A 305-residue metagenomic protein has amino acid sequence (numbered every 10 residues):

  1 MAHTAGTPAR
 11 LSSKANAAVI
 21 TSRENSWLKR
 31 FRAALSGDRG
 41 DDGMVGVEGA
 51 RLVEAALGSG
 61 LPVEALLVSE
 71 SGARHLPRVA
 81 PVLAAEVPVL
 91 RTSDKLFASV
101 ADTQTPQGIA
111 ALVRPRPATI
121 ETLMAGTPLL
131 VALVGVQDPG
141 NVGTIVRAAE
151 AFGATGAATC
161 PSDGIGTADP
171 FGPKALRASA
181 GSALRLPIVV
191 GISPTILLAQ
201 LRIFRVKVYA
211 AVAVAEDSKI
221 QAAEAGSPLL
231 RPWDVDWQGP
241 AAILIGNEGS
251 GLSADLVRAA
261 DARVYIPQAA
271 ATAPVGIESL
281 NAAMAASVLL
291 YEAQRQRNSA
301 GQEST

Functional and structural regions predicted by a protein language model:
M1-R78, D163-A168, D217: Boundary-proximal intrinsically disordered activation/regulatory segments immediately upstream of a helical core
H3, G58, R114-A118, T122-G226: RNA substrate-binding interface of SAM-dependent RNA methyltransferases
A18-S22, P88-S93, L186-I196: Short acidic-hydrophobic, aromatic-tinged amphipathic segments that line or gate anion-handling sites
G49, D138-I145, E278-A285: Amphipathic alpha-helical repeat scaffolds
R74-E86, D255-L256: Short, aromatic/basic amphipathic alpha-helical patches
A111, E150-F152, T167-S182, A254-T305: Structured adenosyl-cofactor binding patch, chiefly the S-adenosyl-L-methionine
Y209-I277: Active-site/ligand-binding-proximal alpha/beta "capping" segment
